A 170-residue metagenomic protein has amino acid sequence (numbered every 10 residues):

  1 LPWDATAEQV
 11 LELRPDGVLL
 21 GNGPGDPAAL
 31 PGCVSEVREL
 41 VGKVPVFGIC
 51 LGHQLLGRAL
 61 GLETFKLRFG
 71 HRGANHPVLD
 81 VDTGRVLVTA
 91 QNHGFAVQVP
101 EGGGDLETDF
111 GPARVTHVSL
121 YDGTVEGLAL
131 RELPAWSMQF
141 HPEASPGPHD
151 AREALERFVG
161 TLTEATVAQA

Functional and structural regions predicted by a protein language model:
L1-Q9: Short acidic loop-to-helix transition motifs that present clustered carboxylates
A5, H53, H71, R85 (+5 more regions): Residue-level detector of flexible, active-site-proximal loop/helix-junction positions within diverse enzyme catalytic
E12-G17, G21-Q91, A96, P148-R157: Cysteine-nucleophile active-site neighborhood
P15, P134-W136: Short acidic (Asp/Glu) and glycine-rich catalytic loops that position anionic groups and cofactors
R85-E132: Catalytic beta-strand/loop cores that center a nucleophilic Ser/Cys/Thr and support acyl-enzyme chemistry
T89-A90, W136-F140: Active-site-proximal beta-strand elements of phosphoester/diester hydrolases
E143-A170: Acyltransferase
